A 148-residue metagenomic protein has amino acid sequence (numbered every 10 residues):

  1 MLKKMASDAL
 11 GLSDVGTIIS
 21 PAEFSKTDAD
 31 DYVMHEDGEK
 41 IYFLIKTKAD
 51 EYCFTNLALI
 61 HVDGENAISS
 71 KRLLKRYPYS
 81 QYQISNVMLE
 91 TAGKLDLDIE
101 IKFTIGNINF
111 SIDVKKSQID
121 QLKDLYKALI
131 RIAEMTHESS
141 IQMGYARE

Functional and structural regions predicted by a protein language model:
M1-Y52: Anionic N-terminal interaction surfaces
L2-I19, A67-E148: Acidic, Ser/Thr- and proline-rich intrinsically disordered linker/docking segments of eukaryotic scaffolds
G38, T47, F54-N56, R72 (+1 more regions): Short connector loops at helix/strand junctions that flank enzyme active sites, especially segments positioning acidic
F43-A67: Conserved beta-hairpin
